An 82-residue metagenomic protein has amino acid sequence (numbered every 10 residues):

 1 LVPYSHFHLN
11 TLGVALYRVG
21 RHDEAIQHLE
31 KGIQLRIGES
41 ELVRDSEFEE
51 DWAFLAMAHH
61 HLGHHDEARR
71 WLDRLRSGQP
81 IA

Functional and structural regions predicted by a protein language model:
V2, R36-E39, G78-A82: Alpha-helical junction/boundary sensor with strong preference for TPR arrays
P3, V43-S46: Residue signature of alpha-solenoid helical repeat architecture, marking inter-repeat boundaries and helix-start
T11, R18, A53-A56, H61: "A position-specific structural signal for the A-helix of alpha-solenoid helical repeats
R69-L72, R76, P80: Soluble extracellular-acting proteins and domains
